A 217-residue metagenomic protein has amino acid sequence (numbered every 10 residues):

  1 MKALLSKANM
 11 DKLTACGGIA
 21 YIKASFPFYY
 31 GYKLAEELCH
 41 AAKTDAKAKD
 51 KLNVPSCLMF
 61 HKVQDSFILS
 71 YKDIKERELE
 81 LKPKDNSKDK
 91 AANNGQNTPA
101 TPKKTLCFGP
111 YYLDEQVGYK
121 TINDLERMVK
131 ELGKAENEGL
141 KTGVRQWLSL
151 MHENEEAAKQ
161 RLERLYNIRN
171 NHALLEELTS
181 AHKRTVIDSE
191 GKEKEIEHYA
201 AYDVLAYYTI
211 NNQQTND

Functional and structural regions predicted by a protein language model:
M1-D217: Charged, helix-rich terminal subdomains or tails
